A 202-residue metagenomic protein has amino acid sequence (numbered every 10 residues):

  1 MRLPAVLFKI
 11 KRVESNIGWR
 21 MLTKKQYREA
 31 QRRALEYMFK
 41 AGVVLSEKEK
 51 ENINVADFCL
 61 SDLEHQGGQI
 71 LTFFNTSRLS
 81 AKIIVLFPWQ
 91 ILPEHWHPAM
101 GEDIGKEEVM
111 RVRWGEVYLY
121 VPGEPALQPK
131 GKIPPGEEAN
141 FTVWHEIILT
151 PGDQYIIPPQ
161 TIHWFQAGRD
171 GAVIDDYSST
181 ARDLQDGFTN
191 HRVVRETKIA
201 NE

Functional and structural regions predicted by a protein language model:
L3-S80, G136-A139: A short, N-terminal "cap"/entry segment at the start of jelly-roll beta-barrel domains of the cupin/DSBH fold
Q69-A81, H95-V109: A short beta-loop-beta micro-motif enriched in histidine and acidic residues
S80, K106, V143-W144, P151: Short, solvent-exposed loop/turn positions at domain surfaces that link secondary-structure elements or cap domain
K82, Q90-P93, G115-Y120, H163: Short beta-strand segments in beta-sandwich/barrel cores
F87-P88, G105-P125, I133: Glycine- and acidic-residue-biased ligand/ion/polar-headgroup-sensing regions
E124-T142, I162-E202: Double-stranded beta-helix
W144-G168: Conserved metal-binding segment of the jelly-roll/cupin
